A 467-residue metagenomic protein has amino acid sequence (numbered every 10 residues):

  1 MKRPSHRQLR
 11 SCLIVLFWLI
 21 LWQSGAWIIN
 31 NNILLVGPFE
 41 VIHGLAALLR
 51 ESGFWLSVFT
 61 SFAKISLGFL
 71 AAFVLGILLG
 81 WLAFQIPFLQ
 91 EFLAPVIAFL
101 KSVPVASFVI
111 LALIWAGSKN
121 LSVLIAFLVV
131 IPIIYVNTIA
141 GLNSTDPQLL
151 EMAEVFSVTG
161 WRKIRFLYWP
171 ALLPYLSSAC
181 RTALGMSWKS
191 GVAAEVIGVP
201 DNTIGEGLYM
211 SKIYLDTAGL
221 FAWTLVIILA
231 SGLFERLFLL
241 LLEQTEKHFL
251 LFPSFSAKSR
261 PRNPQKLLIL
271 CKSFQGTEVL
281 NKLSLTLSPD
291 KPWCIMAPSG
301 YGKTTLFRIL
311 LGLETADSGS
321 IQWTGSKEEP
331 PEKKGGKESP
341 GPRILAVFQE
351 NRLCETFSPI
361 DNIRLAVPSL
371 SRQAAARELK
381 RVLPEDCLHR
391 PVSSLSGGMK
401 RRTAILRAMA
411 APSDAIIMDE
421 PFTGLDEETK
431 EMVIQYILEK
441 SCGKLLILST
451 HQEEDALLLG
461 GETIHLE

Functional and structural regions predicted by a protein language model:
L124, L128, W161-A193: Transmembrane alpha-helices
E154, R372-C387: Conserved ABC ATPase "signature" region
L311: Helix-to-loop junction immediately C-terminal to a conserved catalytic motif
N351-D361, L365, L370: Conserved catalytic motifs of ABC-family nucleotide-binding domains
P391-L395, M399: Conserved ABC ATPase signature
I405: Hydrophobic anchor residue at the start of the ABC signature
D419, D426: ABC-family nucleotide-binding domains
